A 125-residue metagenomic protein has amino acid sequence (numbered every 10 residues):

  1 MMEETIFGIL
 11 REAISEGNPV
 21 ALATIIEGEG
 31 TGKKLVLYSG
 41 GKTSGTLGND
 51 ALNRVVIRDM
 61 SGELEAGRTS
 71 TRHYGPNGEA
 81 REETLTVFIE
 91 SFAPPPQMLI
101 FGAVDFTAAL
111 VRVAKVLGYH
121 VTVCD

Functional and structural regions predicted by a protein language model:
M1-D125: Segments forming oxygen-rich coordination pockets for charged ligands
